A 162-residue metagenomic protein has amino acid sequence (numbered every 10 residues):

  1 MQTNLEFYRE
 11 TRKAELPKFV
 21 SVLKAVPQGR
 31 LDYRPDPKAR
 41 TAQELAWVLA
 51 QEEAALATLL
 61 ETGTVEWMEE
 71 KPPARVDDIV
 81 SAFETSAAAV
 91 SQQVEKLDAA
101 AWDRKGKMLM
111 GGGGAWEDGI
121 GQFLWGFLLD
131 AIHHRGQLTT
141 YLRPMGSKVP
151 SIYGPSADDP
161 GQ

Functional and structural regions predicted by a protein language model:
Q2, R9-L23, Q28-K71, L109-Q162: Short, contiguous alpha-helical
T58-A99: Helix-adjacent hinge/juxtasegments
K96-G113: Acidic catalytic patch
